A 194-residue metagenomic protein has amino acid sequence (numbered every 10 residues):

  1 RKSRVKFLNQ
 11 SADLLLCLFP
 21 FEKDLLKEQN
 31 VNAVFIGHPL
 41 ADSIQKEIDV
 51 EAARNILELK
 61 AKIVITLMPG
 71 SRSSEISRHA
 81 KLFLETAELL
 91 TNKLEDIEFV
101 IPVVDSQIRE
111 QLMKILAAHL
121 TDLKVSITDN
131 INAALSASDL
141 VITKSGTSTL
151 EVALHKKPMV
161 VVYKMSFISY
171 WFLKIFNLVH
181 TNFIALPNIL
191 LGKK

Functional and structural regions predicted by a protein language model:
R1-K194: Nucleotide-activated sugar donor-binding and catalytic core shared by glycosyltransferases and related lipid-linked
